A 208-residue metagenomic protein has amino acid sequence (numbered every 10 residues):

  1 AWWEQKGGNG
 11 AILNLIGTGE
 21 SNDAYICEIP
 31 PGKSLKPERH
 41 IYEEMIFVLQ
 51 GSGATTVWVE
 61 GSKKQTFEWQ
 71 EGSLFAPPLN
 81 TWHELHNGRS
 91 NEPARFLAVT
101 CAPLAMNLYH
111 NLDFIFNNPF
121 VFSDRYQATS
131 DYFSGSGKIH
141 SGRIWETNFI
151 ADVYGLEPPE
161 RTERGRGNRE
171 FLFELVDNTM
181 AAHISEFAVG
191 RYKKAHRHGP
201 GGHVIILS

Functional and structural regions predicted by a protein language model:
A1-E20, L112-I184: A short, N-terminal "cap"/entry segment at the start of jelly-roll beta-barrel domains of the cupin/DSBH fold
W2-G7, G19-D23, C27-K33, F47-T55 (+2 more regions): The feature marks the first
W3, N14-G17, K36-P37, S73 (+3 more regions): Beta-strand elements of modular eukaryotic interaction domains
Q5-I12, D23-H40, R166-E170, A181-H198 (+1 more regions): Conserved short histidine dyad/triad with adjacent acidic residue
P30-P31, F67-R89, L97-A102, V189 (+1 more regions): Conserved metal-binding segment of the jelly-roll/cupin
S34, R39-E71, T81, R197-H198 (+1 more regions): A short beta-strand-loop-beta hairpin characteristic of the jelly-roll/cupin
L104-H110: A short beta-to-alpha transition loop/helix N-cap that caps and shapes the active-site region
